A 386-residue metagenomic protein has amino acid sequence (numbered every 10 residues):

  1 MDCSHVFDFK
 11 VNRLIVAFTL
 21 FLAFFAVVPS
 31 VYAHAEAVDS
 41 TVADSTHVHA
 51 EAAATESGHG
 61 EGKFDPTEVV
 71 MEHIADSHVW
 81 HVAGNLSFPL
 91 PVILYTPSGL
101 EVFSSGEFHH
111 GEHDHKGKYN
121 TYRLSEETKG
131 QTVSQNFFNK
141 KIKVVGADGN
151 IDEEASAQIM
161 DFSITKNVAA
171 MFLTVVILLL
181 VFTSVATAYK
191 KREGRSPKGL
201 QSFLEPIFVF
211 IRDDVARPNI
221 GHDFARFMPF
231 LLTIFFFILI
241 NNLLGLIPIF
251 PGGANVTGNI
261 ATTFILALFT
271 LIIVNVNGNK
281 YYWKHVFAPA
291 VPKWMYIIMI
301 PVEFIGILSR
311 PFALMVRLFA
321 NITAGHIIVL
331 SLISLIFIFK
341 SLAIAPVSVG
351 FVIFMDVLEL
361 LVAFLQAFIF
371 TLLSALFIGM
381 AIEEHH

Functional and structural regions predicted by a protein language model:
M1-R13: N-terminal secretory signal peptides that target proteins for export/translocation
D2-H5, V28-R192, S196: Perimembrane topogenic segments of multi-pass inner/organellar membrane proteins
D2-S4, A155-M160, V209-D223: Cytosolic juxtamembrane amphipathic/interface segments immediately preceding and feeding into a transmembrane helix
I15-P29: Bacterial N-terminal signal peptides
F21, V31-A33, V209: Cleavable N-terminal signal peptides
I164, A188, N219-M228: Membrane-interface helix starts
L180-P218: Hydrophobic transmembrane alpha-helix segments characteristic of membrane transport and insertion machinery
M228, L232-I249, T257, A261-I265 (+2 more regions): Hydrophobic alpha-helical transmembrane segments and adjacent short intramembrane/lumenal linkers of inner/organellar
